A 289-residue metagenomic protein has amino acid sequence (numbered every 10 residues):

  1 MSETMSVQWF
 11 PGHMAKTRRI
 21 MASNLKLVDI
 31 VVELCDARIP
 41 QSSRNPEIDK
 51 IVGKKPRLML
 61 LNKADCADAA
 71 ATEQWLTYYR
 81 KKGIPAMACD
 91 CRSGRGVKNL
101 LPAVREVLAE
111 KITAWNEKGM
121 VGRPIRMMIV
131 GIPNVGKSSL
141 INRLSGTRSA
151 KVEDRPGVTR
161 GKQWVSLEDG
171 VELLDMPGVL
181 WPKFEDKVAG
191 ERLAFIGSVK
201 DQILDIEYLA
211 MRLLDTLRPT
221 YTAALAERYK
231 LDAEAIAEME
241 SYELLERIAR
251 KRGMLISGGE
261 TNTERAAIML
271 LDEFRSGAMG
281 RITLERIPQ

Functional and structural regions predicted by a protein language model:
M1-I30, R38-E47, I51-R57, A64 (+3 more regions): Helix-rich effector regions associated with P-loop NTPase G domains
E33, M59-L61, I129: Structural beta-sheet core signal
P46-D49, E73-L76, L101-A103, N142-S145 (+1 more regions): Short, glycine/charged-enriched secondary-structure capping and boundary segments
D65-V130, S149, G253-L255, T261: Canonical P-loop GTPase G-domain recognition
C91, I141, V171-L174: Conserved active-site beta-strand-loop modules that form the wall/rim of enzyme catalytic pockets and either contain
N99, A103, S139, R212 (+1 more regions): Alpha-helical scaffold segments in soluble metabolic enzymes
K111-W115, N142, R148-D154, T220-L225: Short, structured loop/turn "capping" segments at alpha-beta junctions
R126-G146, M176: Glycine-rich phosphate-binding P-loop
